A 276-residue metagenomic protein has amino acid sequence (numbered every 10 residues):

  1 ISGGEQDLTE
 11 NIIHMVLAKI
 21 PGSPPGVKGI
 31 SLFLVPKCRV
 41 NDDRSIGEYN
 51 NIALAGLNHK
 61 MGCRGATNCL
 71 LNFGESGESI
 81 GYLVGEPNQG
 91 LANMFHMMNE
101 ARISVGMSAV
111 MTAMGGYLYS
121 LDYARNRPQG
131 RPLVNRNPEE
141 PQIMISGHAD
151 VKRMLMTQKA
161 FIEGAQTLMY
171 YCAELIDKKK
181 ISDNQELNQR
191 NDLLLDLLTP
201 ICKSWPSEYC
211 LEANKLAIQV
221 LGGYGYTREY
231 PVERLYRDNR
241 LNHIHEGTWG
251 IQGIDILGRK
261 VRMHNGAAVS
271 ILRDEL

Functional and structural regions predicted by a protein language model:
I1, H14-L17, L32-L34, A53 (+7 more regions): Structured core elements
I1-Y49: A short core secondary-structure module
S2, R39-A55, K60, T67-A101 (+1 more regions): A glycine-rich, basic-preceded beta-loop-alpha segment at the flavin cofactor/substrate interface of flavin-utilizing
N11, N51-G56, G90-S108, E140 (+4 more regions): Glycine- and acidic
C63, Y171, L193-I271: Alpha-helix capping/hinge segments and adjacent helical runs
R102-K179, N265-L276: Extended amphipathic alpha-helical segments enriched in small hydrophobics
E163-K203: C-terminal helix-coil-helix/basic helical segment that borders enzyme active sites and/or dimer interfaces and provides
